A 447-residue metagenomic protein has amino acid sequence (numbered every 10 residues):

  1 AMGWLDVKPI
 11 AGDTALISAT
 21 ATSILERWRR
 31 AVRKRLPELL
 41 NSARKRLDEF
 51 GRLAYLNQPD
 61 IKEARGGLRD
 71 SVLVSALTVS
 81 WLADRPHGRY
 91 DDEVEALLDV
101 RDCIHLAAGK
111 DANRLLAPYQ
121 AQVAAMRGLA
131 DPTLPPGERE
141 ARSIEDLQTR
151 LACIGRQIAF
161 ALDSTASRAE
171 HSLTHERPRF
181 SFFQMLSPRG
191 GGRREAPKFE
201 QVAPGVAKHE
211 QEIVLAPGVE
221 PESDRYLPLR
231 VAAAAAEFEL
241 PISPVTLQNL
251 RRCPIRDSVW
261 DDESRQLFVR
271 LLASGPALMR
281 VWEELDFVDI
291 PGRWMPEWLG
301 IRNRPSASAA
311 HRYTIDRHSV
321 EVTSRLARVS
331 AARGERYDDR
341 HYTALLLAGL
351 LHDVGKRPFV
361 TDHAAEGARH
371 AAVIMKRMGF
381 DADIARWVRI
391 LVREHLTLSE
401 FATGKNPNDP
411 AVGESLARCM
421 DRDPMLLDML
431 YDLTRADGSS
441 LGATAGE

Functional and structural regions predicted by a protein language model:
A1-T343, R357, T361-E447: A nucleotide- and high-energy phosphate-metabolite-utilizing enzyme signature
A344-A348: Active-site alpha-helix of zinc metalloproteases
D353: Catalytic glutamate of the conserved HExxH
